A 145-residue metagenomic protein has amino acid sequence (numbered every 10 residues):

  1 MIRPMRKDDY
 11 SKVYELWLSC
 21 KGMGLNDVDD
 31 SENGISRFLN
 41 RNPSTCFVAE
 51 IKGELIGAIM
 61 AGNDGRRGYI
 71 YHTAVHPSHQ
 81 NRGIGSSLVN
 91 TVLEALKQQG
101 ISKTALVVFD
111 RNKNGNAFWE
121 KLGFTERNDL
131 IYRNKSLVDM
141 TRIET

Functional and structural regions predicted by a protein language model:
M1-E15: A short beta-loop-alpha structural element at the N-terminal edge of CoA-dependent acyl/N-acetyltransferase catalytic
S36-V48, Y69: A short helix-loop-beta-strand connector motif used in the catalytic cores of GNAT acetyltransferases and, in some
V48, E54-G62, Y69-A74: Conserved beta-strand in the GNAT
E50, T73-Q80, V108-F109: A short, internal acetyl-CoA/4′-phosphopantetheine-binding micro-motif in the GNAT/acyltransferase core
G62-Y71, Q80, E126-L130: A conserved beta-turn-beta hairpin within the catalytic core of GNAT-like acetyltransferases that forms part
V75, N81-E94, K121: Conserved acetyl-CoA-binding loop-helix of GNAT-fold acetyltransferases
L96-V108: Conserved GNAT acetyl-CoA-binding A-motif
L106-G115, N134-L137: Conserved beta-strand-loop-alpha-helix junction that forms the acyl-donor binding cleft
